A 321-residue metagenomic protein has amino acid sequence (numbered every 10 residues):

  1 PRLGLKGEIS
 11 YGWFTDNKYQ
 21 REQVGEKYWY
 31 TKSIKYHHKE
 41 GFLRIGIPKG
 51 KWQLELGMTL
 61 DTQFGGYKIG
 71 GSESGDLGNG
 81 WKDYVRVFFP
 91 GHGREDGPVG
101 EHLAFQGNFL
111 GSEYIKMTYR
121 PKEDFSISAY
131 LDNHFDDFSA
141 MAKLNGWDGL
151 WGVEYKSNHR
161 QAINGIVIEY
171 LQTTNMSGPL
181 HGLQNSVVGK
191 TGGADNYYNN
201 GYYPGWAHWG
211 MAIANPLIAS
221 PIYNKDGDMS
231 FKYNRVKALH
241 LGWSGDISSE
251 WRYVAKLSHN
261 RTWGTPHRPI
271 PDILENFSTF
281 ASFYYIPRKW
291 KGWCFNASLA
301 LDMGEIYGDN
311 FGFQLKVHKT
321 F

Functional and structural regions predicted by a protein language model:
P1, I45-K51, T62, V87-F88 (+3 more regions): Glycine/serine-rich loop-strand microenvironments at binding/catalytic pocket rims
P1-S72: Internal, well-ordered domain-core segments that constitute the primary functional module of diverse proteins
Y19-Q23, Q63-G75, M141, G178-G182 (+2 more regions): Outer-membrane beta-barrel and related beta-rich outer-membrane complex signature in Gram-negative bacteria
F64-E101: Acidic/polar loop-and-plug regions of large Gram-negative outer-membrane beta-barrel proteins
G100-F321: Outer-membrane beta-barrel pore domains
